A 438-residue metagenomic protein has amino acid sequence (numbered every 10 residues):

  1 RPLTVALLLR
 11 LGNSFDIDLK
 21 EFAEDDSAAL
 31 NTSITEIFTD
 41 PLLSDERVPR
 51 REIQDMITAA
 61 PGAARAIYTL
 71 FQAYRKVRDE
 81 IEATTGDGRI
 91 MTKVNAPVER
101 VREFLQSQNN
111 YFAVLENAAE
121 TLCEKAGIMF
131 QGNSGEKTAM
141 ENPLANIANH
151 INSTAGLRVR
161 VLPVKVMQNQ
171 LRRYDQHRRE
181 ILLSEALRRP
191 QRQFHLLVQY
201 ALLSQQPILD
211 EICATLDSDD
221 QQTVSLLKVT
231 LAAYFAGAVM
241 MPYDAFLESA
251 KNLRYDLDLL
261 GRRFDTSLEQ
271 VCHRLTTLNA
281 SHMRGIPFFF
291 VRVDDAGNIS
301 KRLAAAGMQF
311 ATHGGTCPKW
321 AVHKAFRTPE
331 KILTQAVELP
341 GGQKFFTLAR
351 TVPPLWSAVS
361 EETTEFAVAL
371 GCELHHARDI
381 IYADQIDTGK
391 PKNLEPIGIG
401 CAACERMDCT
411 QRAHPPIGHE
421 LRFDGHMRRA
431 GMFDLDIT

Functional and structural regions predicted by a protein language model:
P2, L9, N13-T438: Short juxta-domain linker segments that transition from a proline/glycine-rich, charged coil into a short amphipathic
